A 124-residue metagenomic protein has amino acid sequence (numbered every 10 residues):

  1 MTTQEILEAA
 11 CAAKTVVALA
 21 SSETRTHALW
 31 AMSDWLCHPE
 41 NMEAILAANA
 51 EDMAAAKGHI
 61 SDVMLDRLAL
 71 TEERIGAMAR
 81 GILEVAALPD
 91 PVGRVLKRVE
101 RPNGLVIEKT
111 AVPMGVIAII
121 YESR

Functional and structural regions predicted by a protein language model:
M1-K109: N-terminal Rossmann-like NAD(P)+-binding subdomain of aldehyde/semialdehyde dehydrogenases
P102-R124: Glycine-rich active-site/cofactor-binding loop and its immediate structural neighborhood
